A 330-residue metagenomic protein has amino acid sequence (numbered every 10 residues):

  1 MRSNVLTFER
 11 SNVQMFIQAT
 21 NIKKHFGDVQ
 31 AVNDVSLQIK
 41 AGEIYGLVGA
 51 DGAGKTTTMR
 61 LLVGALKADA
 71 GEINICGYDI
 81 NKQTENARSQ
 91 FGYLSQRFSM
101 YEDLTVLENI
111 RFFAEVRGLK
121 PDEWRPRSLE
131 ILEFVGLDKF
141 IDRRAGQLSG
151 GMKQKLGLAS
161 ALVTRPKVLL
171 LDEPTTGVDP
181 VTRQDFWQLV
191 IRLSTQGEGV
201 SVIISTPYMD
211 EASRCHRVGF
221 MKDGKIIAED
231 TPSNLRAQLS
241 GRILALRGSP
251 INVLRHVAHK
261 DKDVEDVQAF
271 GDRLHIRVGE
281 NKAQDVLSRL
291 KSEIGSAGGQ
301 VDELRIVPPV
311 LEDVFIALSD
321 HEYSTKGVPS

Functional and structural regions predicted by a protein language model:
D103, R144-L148: Conserved ABC ATPase signature
R111, E115, D122-F140: Conserved ABC ATPase "signature" region
R165: Conserved catalytic motifs of ABC-family nucleotide-binding domains
L169-D172: Catalytic Walker B motif of ABC-type/P-loop ATPase nucleotide-binding domains
R183-E198: Helical segment within the ABC ATPase nucleotide-binding domain
S240-H321: Short, charged/small-residue-rich alpha-helical element at the C-terminal edge of ABC transporter nucleotide-binding
